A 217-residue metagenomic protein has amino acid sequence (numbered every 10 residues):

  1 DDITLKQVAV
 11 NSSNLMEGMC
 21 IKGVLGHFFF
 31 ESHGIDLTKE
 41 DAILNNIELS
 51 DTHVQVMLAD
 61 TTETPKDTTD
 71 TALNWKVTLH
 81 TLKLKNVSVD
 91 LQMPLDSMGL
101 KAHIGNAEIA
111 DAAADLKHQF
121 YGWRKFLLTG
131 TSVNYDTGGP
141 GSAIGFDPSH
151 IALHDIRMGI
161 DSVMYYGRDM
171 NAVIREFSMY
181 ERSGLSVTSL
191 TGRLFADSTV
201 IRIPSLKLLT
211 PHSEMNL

Functional and structural regions predicted by a protein language model:
D1-L217: N-terminal targeting/secretion presequences
